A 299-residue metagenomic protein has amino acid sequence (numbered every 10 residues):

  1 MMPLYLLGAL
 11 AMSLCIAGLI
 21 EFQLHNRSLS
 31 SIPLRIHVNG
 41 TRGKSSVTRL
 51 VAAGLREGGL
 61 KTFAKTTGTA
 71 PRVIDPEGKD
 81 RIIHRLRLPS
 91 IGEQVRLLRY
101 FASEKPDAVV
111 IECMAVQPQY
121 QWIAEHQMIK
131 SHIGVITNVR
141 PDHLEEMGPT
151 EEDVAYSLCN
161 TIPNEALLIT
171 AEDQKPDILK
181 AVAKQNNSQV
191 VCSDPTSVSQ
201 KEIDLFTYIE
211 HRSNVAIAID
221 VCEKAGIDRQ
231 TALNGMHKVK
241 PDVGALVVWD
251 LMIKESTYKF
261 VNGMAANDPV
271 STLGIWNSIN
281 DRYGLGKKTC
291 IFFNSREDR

Functional and structural regions predicted by a protein language model:
M1-N39, S46-A53: Short, basic phosphate-binding NTP loop
N26-I32, A53-G134, N138-A155: ATP-dependent carboxylate-amine ligase catalytic core
P33, E104, S131-M252: Acidic, Mg2+-coordinating active-site environments of NTP-dependent enzymes
A52-E57, E223, N277, D281: Short, well-ordered alpha-helices that flank and scaffold nucleotide-derived cofactor binding pockets
A64-T66, V135, L167-D173, T289-N294: Short internal beta-strands
R72-I74, Q119, Q174-L179, D298-R299: Short, charged/polar "capping" segments at the starts of alpha-helices and the immediately preceding loops
L251-F260: Beta-strand-turn-beta hairpins that frame and shape the catalytic cleft of phosphate-ester-processing enzymes
M264-R299: Active-site beta-alpha connecting loops in nucleotide-dependent enzymes
